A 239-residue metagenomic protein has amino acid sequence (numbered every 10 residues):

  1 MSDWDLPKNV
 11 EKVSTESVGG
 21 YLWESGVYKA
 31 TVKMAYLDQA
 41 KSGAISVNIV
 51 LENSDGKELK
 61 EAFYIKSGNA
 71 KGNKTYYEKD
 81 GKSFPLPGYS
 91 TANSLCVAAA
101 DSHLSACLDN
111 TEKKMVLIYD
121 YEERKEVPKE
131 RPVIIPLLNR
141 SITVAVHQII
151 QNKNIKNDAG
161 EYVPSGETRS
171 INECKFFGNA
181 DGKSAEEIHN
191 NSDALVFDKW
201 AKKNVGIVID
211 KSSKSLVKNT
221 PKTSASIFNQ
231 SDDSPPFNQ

Functional and structural regions predicted by a protein language model:
M1-Q239: Short beta-rich binding modules
